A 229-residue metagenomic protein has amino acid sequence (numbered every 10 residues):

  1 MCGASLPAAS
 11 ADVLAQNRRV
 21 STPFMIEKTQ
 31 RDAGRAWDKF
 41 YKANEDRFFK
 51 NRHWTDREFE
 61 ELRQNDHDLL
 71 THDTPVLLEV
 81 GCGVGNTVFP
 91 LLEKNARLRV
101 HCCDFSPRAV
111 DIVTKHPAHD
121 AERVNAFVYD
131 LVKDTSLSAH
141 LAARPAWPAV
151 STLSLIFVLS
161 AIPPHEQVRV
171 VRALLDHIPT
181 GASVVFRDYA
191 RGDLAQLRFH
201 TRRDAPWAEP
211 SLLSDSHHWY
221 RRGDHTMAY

Functional and structural regions predicted by a protein language model:
M1-G34, K39: N-terminal auxiliary segments of SAM/dcSAM-dependent transferases
F48-T74, P90: Conserved alpha-helix/loop element of class I SAM-dependent methyltransferases that forms part of the SAM/SAH-binding
T71, P75-S138: Class I SAM-dependent methyltransferase SAM/SAH-binding core
L137-L153: A short acidic, Gly/Pro-enriched loop at the edge of an enzyme's catalytic core that lines a small-molecule cofactor
P148-E166: A short SAM/SAH-binding and catalytic strip from SAM-dependent methyltransferases
V168-S183: A short glycine-rich, Lys/Arg-flanked "PGG" loop and its adjoining helix->strand segment in the class I
R187: Alpha/beta-hydrolase-fold catalytic nucleophile elbow
A190-Y229: C-terminal alpha-helical "lid/dimerization" subdomain adjacent to the S-adenosyl-L-methionine
